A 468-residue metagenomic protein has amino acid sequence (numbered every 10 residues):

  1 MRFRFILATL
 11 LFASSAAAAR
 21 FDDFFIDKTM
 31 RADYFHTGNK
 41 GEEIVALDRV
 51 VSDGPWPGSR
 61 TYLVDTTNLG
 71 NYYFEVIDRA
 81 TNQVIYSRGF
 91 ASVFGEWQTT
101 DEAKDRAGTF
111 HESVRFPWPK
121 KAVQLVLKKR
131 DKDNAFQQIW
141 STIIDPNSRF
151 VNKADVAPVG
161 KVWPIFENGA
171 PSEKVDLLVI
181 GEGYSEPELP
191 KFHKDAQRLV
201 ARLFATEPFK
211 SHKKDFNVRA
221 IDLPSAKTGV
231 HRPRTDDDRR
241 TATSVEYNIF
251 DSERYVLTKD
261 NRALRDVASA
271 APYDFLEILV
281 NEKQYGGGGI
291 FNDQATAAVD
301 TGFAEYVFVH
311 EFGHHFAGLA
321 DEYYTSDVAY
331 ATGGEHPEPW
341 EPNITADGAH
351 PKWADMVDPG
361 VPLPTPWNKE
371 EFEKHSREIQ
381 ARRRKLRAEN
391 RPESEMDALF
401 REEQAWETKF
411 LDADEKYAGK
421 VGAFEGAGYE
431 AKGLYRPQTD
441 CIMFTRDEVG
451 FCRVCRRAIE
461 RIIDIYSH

Functional and structural regions predicted by a protein language model:
F21-H36, K40-E42, Y323-H468: Replace "(M1/M4/M9/M12/WLM)" with "(e.g., M1/M4/M8/M9/M12/M26/WLM)" and add "not limited to" to clarify scope
F25-D65: Short amphipathic, basic-aromatic surface patches that mediate peripheral association with negatively charged
R60-Y72, K194-D195: Short coil-to-beta strand junction motifs in C2/discoidin
A103-P171: Extended acidic/polar, glycine-enriched regions that form or flank non-catalytic beta-rich accessory modules
R149-K210, A220-V230: Fold-level signature of zinc-dependent metallopeptidase catalytic domains
K191-F192, G287-F312: Short pre-active-site segment immediately N-terminal to the catalytic Zn-binding motif
D215-F291: Active-site-proximal segments of metallohydrolase catalytic domains
F312-V328: Catalytic Zn2+-binding segment of zinc metalloproteases
